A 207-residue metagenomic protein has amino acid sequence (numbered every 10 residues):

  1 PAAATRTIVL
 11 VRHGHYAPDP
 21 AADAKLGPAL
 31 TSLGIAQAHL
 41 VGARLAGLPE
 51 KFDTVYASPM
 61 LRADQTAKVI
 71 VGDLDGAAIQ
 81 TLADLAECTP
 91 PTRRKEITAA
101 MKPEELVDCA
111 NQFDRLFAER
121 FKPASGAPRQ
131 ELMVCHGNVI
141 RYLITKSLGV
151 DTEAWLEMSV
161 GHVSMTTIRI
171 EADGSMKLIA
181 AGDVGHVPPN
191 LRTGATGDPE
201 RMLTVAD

Functional and structural regions predicted by a protein language model:
P1-R6, G76, E87-A100, A127 (+1 more regions): Acidic, low-complexity terminal tails and accessory targeting/binding regions of phosphate-metabolizing enzymes
P1-T81, M101-E105: Active-site-proximal alpha-helix that buttresses catalytic centers in soluble enzyme cores
I8, A127-N138: Generic beta-sheet signal
G14, G137, V184: Active-site metal-binding loops of divalent metal-dependent hydrolases
V69, Y142, K146: Active-site signature of alpha/beta-hydrolase-fold catalytic machinery across serine- and Asp/Cys-nucleophile hydrolases
M101-P128: Internal catalytic-core helix/loop-beta-alpha segment that presents or stabilizes conserved functional determinants
G137-R141, K177: GST superfamily/GST-like fold recognition
